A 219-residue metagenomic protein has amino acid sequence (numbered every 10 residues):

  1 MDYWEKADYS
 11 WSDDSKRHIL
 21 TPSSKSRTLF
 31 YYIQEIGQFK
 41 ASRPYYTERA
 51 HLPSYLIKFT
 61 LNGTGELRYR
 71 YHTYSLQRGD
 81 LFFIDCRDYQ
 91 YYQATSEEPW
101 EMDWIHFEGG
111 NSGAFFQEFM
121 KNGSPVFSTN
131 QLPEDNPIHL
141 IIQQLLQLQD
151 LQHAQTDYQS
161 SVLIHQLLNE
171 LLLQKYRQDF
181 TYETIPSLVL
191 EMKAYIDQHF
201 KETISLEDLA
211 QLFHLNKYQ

Functional and structural regions predicted by a protein language model:
M1-Y32, L148-L151, Y176: A short, N-terminal "cap"/entry segment at the start of jelly-roll beta-barrel domains of the cupin/DSBH fold
D14-R17, E118-V126, Q147: Short, charged, low-complexity loops and linkers
T21-G123: N-terminal regulatory/effector-sensing and dimerization cores that precede helix-turn-helix DNA-binding domains
K25, R49-L52, T181, I185 (+2 more regions): Residue-level marker of regulatory loop/turn positions in helix-turn-helix DNA-binding domains and in histidine
G109-A114, T129-Q198: An amphipathic alpha-helical interaction segment
G123-P133, E207-D208: A ubiquitous short alpha-helical element
E191, D197-Q219: Basic/polar phosphate-binding segments, predominantly the helix-turn-helix DNA-binding elements of transcriptional
